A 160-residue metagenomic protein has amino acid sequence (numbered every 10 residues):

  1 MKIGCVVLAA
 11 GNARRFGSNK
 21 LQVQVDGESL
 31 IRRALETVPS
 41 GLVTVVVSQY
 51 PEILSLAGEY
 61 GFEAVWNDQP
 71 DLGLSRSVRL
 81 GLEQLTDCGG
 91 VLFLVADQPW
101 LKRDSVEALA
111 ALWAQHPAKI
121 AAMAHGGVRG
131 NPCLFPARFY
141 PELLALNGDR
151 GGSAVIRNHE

Functional and structural regions predicted by a protein language model:
K2-R129, E160: Nucleotide and nucleotide-moiety/phosphate-recognizing core
H125-E160: Catalytic-core segments of class I nucleotidyltransferases/pyrophosphorylases that form NMP-activated intermediates
